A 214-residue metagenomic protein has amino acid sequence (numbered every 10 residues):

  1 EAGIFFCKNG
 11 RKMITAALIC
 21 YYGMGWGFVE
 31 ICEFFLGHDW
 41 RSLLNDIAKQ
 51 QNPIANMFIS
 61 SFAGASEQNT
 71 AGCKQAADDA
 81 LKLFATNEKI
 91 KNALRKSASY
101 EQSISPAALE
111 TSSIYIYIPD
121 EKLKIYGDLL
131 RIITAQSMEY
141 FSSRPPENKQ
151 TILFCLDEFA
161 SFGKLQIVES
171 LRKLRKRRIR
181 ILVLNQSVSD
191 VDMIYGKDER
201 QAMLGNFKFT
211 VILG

Functional and structural regions predicted by a protein language model:
E1-I179: P-loop NTPase motor domains
L171-G214: Conserved ATP-driven motor cores of ASCE-family P-loop NTPases powering translocation/secretion/packaging/pilus
